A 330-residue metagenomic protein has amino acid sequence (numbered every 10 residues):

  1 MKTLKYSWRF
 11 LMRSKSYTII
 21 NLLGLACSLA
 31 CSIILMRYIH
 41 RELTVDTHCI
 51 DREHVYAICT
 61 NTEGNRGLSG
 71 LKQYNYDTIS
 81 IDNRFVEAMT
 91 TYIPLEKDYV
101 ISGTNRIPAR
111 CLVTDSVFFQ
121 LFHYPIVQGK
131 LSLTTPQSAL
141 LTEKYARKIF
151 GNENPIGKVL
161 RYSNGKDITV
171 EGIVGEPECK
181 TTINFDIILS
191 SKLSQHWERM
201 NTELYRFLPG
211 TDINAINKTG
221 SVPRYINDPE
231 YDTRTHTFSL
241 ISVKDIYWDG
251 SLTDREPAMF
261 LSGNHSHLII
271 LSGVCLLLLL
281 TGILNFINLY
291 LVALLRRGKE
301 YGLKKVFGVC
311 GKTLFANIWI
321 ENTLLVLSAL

Functional and structural regions predicted by a protein language model:
L4-I20, G24, L284-L325: Intracellular coupling helices
S14-R41: Short, strongly hydrophobic transmembrane alpha-helices
L25, L29-S32, G273-I283: Hydrophobic alpha-helical transmembrane segments of multipass integral membrane proteins
S28, L325-L330: Glycine-rich segments within core transmembrane alpha-helices of 12-TM secondary carriers
S32-N154, Y162-T169, R199, K218: Structured, solvent-exposed hinge/loop segments at the ends of secondary-structure elements
V55, M200-L204, G298: Short, solvent-exposed beta-strand edge segments and adjacent coil->beta transition regions
D115-V127, A139-G263: Mid-to-C-terminal secondary-structure elements that act as membrane-proximal/extracytoplasmic interface segments
M259-L278: N-terminal membrane-entry
